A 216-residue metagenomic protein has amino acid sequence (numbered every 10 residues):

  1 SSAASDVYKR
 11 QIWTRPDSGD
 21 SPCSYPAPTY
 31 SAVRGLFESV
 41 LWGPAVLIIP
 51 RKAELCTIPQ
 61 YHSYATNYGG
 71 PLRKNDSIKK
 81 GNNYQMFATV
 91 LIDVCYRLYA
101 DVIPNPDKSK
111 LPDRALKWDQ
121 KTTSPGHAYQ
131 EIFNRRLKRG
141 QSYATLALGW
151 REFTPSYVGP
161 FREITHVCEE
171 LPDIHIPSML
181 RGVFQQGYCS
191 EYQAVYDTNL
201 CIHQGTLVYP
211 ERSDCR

Functional and structural regions predicted by a protein language model:
A3-Y8: Short, small-residue-biased leader/transition segments that mark boundaries at the very start of proteins
K9-R10, I58-Q60, D101-N105: Generic structural motif
K9-R10, K52, C95: Structural motif
Q11-R15: Short N-terminal binding/cap micro-motifs at the start of the first secondary-structure element
P16-D17, I78: General secondary-structure edge motif
S18, C23-A65: Glycine/small-residue-rich interface belts in oligomeric ring/scaffold proteins and their assembly partners
Y68-G70, D76-R216: Internal, well-folded beta-alpha domain core
